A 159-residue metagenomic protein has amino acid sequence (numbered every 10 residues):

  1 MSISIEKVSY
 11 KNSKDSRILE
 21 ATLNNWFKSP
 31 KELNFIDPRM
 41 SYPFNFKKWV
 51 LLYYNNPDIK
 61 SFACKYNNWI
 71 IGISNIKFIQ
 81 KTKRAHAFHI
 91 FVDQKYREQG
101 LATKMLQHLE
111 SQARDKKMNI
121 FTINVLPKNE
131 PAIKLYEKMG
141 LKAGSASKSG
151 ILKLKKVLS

Functional and structural regions predicted by a protein language model:
S2, L152-S159: Terminal substrate-recognition subdomain of acyl/acetyltransferases
I3-F88, D93, L106, Q112 (+1 more regions): Acetyl-CoA-dependent GNAT
I79-K81, V92-K95, K128-E130, S159: Short coil/turn motifs at secondary-structure junctions
H89-F91, T122-N124, K155: Short aromatic/hydrophobic contact patches that present stacked aromatics for nucleic-acid/ligand binding
V92, E98-S111, K134-K138: Conserved acetyl-CoA-binding loop-helix of GNAT-fold acetyltransferases
A113-N124: Conserved GNAT acetyl-CoA-binding A-motif
I123-I133, S149-L152: Conserved beta-strand-loop-alpha-helix junction that forms the acyl-donor binding cleft
E137-S147: Conserved acetyl-CoA-binding loop of GNAT-fold acetyltransferases
